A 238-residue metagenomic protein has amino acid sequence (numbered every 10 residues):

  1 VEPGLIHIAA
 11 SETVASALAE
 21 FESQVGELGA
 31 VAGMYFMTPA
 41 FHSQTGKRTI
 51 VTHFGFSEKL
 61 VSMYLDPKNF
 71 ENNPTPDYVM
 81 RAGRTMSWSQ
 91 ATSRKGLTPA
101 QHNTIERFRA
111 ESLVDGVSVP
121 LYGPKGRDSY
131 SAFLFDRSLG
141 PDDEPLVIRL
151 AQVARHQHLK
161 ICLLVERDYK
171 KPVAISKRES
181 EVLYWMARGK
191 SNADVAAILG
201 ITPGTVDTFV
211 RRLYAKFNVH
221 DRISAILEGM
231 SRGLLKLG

Functional and structural regions predicted by a protein language model:
V1-H7, V14, S129, F135-S176: Juxtadomain coupling helices with adjacent low-complexity linkers
S11-K47: Helix-loop-beta substructure at the N-terminus of cytosolic sensory domains that couple signal/ligand detection
M37-M63: GAF sensory/regulatory domain recognition with acknowledged cross-activation on helical regulatory dimers
G55-P99, E106-R109: Regulatory sensory and allosteric helical modules in signal-transduction proteins and certain transcription factors
D115-Y122: Short hydrophobic beta-strand micro-motif common in sensory/regulatory domains
R178-V182: The N-cap/first-turn positions of alpha helices within or immediately adjacent to helix-turn-helix DNA-binding domains
S191-S224: Recognition helix of helix-turn-helix DNA-binding domains
R222-G233: Short, basic, alpha-helical segments at the C-terminal edge of helix-turn-helix-like DNA-binding modules
